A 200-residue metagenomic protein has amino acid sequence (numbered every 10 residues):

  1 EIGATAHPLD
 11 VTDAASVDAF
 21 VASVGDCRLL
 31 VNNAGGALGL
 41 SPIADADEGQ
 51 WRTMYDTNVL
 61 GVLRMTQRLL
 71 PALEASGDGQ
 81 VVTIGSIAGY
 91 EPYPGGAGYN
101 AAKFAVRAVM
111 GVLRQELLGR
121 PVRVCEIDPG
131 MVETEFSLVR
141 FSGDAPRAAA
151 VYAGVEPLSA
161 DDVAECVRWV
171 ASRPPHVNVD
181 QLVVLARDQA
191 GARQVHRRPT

Functional and structural regions predicted by a protein language model:
L9-A19, E48: The beta1-alpha1 cofactor-binding region of Rossmann-like NAD(H)/NADP(H)-dependent oxidoreductases
S41-I43, Q50-R52: Substrate-binding pocket helix/loop in short-chain dehydrogenase/reductase
A44, Y93-A97: Active-site loop immediately N-terminal to the catalytic Tyr-X3-Lys motif of short-chain dehydrogenase/reductase
T66, A102: Active-site helix of classical SDR
S86: Residue(s) in the substrate-gating loop at a strand-loop-helix junction that position the organic substrate next
E91, V112-V122: Active-site-adjacent segment of SDR/Rossmann-fold oxidoreductases
E126-G130, A145-R193, R197: C-terminal helical subdomain
